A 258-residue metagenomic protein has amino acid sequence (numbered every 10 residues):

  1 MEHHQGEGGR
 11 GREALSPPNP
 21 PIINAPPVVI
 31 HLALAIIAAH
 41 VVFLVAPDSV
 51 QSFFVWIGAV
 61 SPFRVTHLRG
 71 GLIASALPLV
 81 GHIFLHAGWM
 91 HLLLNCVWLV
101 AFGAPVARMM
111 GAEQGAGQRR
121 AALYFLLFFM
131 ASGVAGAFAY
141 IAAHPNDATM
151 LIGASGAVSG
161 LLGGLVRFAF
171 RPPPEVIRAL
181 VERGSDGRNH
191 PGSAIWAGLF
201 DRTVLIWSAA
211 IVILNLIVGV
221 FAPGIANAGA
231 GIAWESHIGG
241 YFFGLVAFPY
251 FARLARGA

Functional and structural regions predicted by a protein language model:
E2-A258: A detector for small-residue-rich transmembrane helices and their helix-helix packing motifs
